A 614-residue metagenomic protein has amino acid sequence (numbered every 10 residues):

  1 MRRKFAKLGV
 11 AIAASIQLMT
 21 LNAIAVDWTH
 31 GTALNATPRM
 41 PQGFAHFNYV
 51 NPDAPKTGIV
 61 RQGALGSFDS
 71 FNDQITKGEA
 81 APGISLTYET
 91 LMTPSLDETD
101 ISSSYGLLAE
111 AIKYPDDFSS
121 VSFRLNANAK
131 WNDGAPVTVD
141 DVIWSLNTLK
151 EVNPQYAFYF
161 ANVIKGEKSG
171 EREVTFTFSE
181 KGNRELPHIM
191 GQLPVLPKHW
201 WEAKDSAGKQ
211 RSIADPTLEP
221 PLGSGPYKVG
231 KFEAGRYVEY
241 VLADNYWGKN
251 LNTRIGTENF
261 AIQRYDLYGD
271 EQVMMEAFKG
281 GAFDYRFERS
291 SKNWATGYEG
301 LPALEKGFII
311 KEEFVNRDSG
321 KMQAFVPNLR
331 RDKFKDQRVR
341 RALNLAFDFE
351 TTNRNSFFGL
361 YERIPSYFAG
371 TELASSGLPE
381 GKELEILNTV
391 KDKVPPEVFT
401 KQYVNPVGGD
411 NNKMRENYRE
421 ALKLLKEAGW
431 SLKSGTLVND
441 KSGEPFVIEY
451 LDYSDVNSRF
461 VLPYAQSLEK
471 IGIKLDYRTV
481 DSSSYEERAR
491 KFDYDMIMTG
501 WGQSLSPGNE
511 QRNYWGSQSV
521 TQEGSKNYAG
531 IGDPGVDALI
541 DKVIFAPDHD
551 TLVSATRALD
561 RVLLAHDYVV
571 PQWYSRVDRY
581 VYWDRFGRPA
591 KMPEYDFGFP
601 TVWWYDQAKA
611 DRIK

Functional and structural regions predicted by a protein language model:
A25-D117, W144-N147, L222: N-terminal lobe/hinge region of extracytoplasmic solute-binding protein
T29, A64-G66, E79-P82, L86 (+5 more regions): Detector for C-terminal structural segments
R39, T87-D100, G106, Q192-T257 (+5 more regions): Gly/Pro-rich hinge or "lid" segments in bacterial periplasmic/extracellular proteins
M40, V50-P55, I75-A81, A111-Q155 (+6 more regions): Aromatic- and charge-enriched surface segment that lines or borders ligand/interaction sites
F44, A234, M274, F287 (+1 more regions): Ligand/substrate-recognition segments at binding pockets and active sites
R124, F158-S206, S224-E233, G377-D392: Surface-exposed binding/hinge segments that line and control ligand-binding clefts or catalytic entry sites
N126, D215, G248-G300, R341 (+4 more regions): Ligand-site clamp/hinge motif
K165-K168, G230-V241, D266-R331, R338-A342 (+4 more regions): Extracellular/periplasmic solute-recognition and catalytic clefts
